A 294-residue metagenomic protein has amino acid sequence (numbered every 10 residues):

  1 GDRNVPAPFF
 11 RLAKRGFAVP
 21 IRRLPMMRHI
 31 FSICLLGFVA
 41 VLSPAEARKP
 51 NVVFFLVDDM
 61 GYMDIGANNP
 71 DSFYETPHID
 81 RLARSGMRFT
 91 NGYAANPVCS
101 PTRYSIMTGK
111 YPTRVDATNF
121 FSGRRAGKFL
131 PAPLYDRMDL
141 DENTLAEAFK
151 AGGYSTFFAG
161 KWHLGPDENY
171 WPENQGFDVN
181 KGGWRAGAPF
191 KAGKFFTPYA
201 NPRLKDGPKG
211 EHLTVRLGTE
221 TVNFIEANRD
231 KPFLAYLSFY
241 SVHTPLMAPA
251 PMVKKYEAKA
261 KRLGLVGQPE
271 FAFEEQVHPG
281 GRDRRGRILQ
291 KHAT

Functional and structural regions predicted by a protein language model:
V5-A7, F17: Short, low-complexity intrinsically disordered segments enriched in A/P/G/S/L with frequent Arg, especially at protein
M26-I30: Positively charged n-region of N-terminal signal peptides that target proteins for export
S32-V41: Bacterial N-terminal signal peptides
A47-M87: Active-site-proximal N-terminal segment of extracellular/periplasmic enzymes that hydrolyze or transfer
P50-G61, L82, I106, F149 (+4 more regions): Beta-strand elements within well-structured catalytic alpha/beta cores of enzymes that handle phosphate/sulfate esters
D71-Y104, G109-T113, G153-F157, D178-W184: Short, structured active-site-proximal loop/turn typified by the sulfatase FGly-forming signature C/S-X-P-X-R
D116-Y154, H163-P269, F273-Q276, D283-G286: Formylglycine-dependent
